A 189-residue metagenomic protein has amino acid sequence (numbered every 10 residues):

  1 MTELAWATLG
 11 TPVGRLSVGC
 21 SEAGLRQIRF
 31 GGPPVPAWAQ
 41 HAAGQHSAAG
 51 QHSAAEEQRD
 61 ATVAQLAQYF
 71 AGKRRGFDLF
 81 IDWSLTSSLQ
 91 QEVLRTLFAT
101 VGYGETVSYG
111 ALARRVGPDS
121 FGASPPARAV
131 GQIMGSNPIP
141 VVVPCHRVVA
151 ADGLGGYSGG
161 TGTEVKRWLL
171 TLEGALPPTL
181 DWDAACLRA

Functional and structural regions predicted by a protein language model:
M1-F121, E173-A189: Basic nucleic-acid-binding alpha-helical/helix-turn surface characteristic of O6-alkylguanine DNA
L89-V93, P126, V165: N-terminal positioning helix adjacent to the helix-turn-helix/winged-helix DNA-binding module
L97, L112-A113, V130, M134 (+1 more regions): Hydrophobic alpha-helical segments that mediate membrane insertion or helix-helix packing
G117-Q132: Short, positively charged loop/turn segments that connect secondary-structure elements
I133-S136, P140-V143: Major-groove DNA-recognition helix of helix-turn-helix-type DNA-binding domains
A151-A189: …primarily DNA-binding HTH/wHTH and HhH modules…
